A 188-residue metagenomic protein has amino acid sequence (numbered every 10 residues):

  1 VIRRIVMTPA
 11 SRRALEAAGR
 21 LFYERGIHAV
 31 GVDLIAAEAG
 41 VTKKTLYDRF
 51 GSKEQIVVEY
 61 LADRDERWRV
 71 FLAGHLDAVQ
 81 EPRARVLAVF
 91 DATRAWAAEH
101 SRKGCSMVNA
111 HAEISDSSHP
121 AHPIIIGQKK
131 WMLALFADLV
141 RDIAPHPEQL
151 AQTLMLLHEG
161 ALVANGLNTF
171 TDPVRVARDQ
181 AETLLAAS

Functional and structural regions predicted by a protein language model:
V1-P9: N-terminal intrinsically disordered/low-complexity leader segments
R13, A17-Q55, E59: Helix-turn-helix
G19, D33, N109, H158-E159: Conserved acidic functional residues
V57-R64, F71: Alpha-helical DNA-contacting segments of helix-turn-helix folds
E59, A73-S101, L154: Hydrophobic alpha-helical connector segments
R69, A84-L87, S117-D142, Q152 (+1 more regions): Amphipathic alpha-helical packing segments from all-alpha helical-bundle domains
E99-P120: Amphipathic alpha-helical segments used for helix-helix packing
H146-L167, V176-T183: Hydrophobic alpha-helical segments that form the core of small-molecule binding pockets and/or dimer interfaces
